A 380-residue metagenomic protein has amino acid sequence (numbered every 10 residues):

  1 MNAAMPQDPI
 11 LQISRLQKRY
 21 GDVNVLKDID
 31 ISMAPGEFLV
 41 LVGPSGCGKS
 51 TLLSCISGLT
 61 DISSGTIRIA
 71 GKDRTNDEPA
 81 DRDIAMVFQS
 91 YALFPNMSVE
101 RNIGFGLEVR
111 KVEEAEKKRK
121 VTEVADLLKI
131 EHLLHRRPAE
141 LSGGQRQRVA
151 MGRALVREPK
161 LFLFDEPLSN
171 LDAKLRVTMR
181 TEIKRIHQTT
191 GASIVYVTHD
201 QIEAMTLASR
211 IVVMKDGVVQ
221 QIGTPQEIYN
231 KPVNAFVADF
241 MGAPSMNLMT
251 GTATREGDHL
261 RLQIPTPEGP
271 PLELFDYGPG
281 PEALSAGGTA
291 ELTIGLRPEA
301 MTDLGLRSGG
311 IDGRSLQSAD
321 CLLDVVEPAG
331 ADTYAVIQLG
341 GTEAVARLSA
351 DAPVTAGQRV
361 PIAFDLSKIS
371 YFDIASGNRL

Functional and structural regions predicted by a protein language model:
I29-V40, F94: Pre-Walker A (P-loop) beta-loop-beta motif of ABC nucleotide-binding domains
F38, S54, D77-F236, F240: ABC ATPase nucleotide-binding domains
V42-P44: The feature captures the beta-strand-to-loop junction immediately N-terminal to the Walker
S57: Helix-to-loop junction immediately C-terminal to a conserved catalytic motif
S63-T66, E116, D216, T250 (+1 more regions): Conserved coupling/switch loops of ABC nucleotide-binding domains, chiefly the family-specific signature
G65-D73: Conserved ABC transporter NBD signature motif
H259-L322, E343, P353-L380: Glycine/charge-rich catalytic "coupling/switch" loops of P-loop NTPases
